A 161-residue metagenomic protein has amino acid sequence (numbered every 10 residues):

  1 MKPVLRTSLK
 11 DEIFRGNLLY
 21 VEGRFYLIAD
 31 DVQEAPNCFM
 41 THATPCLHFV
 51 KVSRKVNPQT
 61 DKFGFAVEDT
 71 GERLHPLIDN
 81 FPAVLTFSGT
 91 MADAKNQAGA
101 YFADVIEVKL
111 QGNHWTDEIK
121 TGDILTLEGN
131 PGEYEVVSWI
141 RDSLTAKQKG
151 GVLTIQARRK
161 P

Functional and structural regions predicted by a protein language model:
M1-T154, R158-P161: Short, conserved turn/kink motifs that form compact alpha/beta structural patches or helix kinks used as
